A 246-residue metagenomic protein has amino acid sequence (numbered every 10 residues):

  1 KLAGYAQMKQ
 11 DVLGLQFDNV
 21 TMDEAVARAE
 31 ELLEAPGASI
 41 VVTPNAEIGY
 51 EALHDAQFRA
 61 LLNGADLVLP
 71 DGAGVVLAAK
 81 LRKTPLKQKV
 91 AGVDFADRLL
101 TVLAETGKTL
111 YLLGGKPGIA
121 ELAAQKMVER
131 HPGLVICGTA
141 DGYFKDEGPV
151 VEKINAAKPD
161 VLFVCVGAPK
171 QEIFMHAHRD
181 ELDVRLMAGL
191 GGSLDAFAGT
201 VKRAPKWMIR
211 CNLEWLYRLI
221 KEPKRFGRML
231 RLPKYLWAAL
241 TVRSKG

Functional and structural regions predicted by a protein language model:
L2-Q88, V93-D94: N-terminal nucleotide/polyanion-binding subdomain common to many enzyme families
N45-I48, V166-Q171, S193-L194: Short glycine-rich anion-binding loops that position phosphate/pyrophosphate groups of nucleotides and phosphorylated
A56-G64, E172-G192: A short, gly/pro- and small-residue-rich
D66, C137, D160, R185: Conserved acidic residues
V76-A79, L103, R203-G246: A transmembrane-helix-recognition feature enriched in membrane-embedded lipid enzymes and envelope glyco-/phospholipid
A79-K153, A157: Conserved beta-alpha
G142-K145, R185-K221: Short, flexible loop segments at boundaries between secondary-structure elements
K158-F163, A168, V184: Proline-aspartate-enriched helix->loop->beta-strand connector
